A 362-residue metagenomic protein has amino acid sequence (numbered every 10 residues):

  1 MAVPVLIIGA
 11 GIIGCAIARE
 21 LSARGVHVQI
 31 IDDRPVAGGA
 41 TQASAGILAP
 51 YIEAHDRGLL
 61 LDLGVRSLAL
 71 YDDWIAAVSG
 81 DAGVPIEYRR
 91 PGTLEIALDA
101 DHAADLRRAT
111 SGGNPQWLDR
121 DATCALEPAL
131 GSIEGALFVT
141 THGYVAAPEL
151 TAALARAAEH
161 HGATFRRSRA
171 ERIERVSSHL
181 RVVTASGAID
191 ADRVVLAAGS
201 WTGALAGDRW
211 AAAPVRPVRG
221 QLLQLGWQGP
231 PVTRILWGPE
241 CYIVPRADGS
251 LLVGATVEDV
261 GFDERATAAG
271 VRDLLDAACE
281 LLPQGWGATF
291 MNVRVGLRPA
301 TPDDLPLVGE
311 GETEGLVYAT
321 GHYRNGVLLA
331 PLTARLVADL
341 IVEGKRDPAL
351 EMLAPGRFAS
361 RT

Functional and structural regions predicted by a protein language model:
V3-Q29: N-terminal Rossmann-like FAD-binding beta1-loop-alpha1 element of flavoenzymes
A16-R24, D33, G46-I47, V84-R89 (+2 more regions): Active-site substrate-recognition segment that forms the wall of the catalytic cavity or substrate channel
G46-L126, A277-C279: Dinucleotide-binding Rossmann-like beta1-alpha1 core, especially the glycine-rich loop that anchors the ADP
V84-E95, N114-H161, T256-V260, T320: Helix-loop-beta segment of a Rossmann-like dinucleotide-binding subdomain
L137-R193: Helical element adjacent to the flavin cofactor pocket in flavoenzyme catalytic cores
A147, Q284-T362: C-terminal catalytic lobe of FAD-dependent flavoproteins
